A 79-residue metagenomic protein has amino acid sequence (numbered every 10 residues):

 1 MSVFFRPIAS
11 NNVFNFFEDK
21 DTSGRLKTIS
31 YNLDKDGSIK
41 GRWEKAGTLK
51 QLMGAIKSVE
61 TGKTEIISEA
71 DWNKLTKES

Functional and structural regions predicted by a protein language model:
M1-F4, W43: Short, structured interface segments that constitute the first stable element of a domain
V3-N12, F17: A short beta-strand micro-motif
N11-N15, N32, N73: Detector for Asparagine
F17-K63: Acidic, low-complexity, intrinsically disordered interaction modules
E60-S79: Low-complexity intrinsically disordered segments
